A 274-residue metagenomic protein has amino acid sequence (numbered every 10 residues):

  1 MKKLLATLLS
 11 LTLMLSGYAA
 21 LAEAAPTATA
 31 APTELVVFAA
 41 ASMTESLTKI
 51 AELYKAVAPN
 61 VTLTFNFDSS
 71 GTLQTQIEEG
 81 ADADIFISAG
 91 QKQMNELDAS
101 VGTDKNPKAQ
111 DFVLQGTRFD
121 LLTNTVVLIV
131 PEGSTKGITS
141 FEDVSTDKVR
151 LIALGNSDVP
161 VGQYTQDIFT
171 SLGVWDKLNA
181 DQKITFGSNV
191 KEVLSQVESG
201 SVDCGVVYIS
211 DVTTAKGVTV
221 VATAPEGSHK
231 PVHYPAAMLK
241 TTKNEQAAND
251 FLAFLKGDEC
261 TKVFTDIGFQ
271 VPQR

Functional and structural regions predicted by a protein language model:
M1-E23: Sec-dependent N-terminal signal peptides of Gram-positive bacterial secreted proteins and lipoproteins
Y18, A25-A58, T62, N66-G71 (+6 more regions): Exported/periplasmic ABC-transporter solute-binding proteins
D82: Walker A (P-loop) phosphate-binding loop of ABC-type ATPase nucleotide-binding domains
K108-L114: Short acidic (Asp/Glu) patches
